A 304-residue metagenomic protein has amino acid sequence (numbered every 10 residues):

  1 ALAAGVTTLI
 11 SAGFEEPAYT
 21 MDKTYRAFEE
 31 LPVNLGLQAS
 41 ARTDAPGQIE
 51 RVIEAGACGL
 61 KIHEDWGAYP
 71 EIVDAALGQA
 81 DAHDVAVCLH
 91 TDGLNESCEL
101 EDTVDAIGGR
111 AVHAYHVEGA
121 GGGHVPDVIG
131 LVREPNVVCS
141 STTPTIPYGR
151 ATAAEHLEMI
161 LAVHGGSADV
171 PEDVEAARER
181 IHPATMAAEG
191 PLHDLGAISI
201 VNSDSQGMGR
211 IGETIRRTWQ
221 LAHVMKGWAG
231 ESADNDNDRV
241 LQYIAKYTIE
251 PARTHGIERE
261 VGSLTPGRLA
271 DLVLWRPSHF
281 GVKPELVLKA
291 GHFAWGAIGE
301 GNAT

Functional and structural regions predicted by a protein language model:
A1-G56, D74-A82: Alpha-helical scaffold segments that flank or form the walls of functional sites
L2-A3, T7-T8, L77, H182-S199 (+1 more regions): Active-site microenvironment of metallo-dependent hydrolases
S11-A12, Q38, H63, C88-D92 (+7 more regions): Generic beta-strand/beta-sheet core signal
P17, T43, A68, A120-G122 (+5 more regions): Surface-exposed, flexible loop/turn segments at secondary-structure boundaries
L31-V33, R110, P135, K283: Residue-level signal for beta-strand positions within conserved beta-sheet cores that form or flank
Q38, A176-R180, A252-R253: Short, flexible loop segments at the rims of nucleotide/cofactor-binding pockets, characterized by
D44-I200, R210, R216-V224, R259: Histidine/acidic residue-rich metal-binding segments in metalloenzymes
